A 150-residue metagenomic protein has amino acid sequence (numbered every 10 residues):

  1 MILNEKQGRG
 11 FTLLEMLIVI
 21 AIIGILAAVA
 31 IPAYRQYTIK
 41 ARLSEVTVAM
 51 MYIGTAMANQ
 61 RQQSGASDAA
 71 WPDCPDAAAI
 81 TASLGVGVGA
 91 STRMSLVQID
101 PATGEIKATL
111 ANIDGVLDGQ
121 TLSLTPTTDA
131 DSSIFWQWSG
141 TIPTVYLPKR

Functional and structural regions predicted by a protein language model:
M1-L13: N-terminal leader/signal peptides at the extreme start of proteins
R9, E15-I18, I39: Internal alpha-helical transmembrane segments of multi-pass membrane proteins, especially GPCRs
L17-A33: Alpha-helical hydrophobic helix detector
G24, I53, L124: Residue-level signature of catalytic and energy-coupling elements of molecular machines, predominantly ATP/GTP-dependent
A28, Q36-T81: Conserved hydrophobic/amphipathic alpha-helical signal-anchor segments
Q62-R150: Periplasmic/extracellular, small/polar-rich flexible segments of pilin-like filament-forming proteins
